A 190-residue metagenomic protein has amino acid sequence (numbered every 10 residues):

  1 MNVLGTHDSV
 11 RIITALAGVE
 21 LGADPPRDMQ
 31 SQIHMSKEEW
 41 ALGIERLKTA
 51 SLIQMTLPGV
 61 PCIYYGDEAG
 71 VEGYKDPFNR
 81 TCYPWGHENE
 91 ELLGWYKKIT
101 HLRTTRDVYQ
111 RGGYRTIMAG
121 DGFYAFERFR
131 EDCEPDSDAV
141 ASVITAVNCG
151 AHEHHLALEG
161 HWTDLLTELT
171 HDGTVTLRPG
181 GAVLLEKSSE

Functional and structural regions predicted by a protein language model:
M1-E190: Active-site and adjacent substrate-binding regions of carbohydrate-active enzymes
